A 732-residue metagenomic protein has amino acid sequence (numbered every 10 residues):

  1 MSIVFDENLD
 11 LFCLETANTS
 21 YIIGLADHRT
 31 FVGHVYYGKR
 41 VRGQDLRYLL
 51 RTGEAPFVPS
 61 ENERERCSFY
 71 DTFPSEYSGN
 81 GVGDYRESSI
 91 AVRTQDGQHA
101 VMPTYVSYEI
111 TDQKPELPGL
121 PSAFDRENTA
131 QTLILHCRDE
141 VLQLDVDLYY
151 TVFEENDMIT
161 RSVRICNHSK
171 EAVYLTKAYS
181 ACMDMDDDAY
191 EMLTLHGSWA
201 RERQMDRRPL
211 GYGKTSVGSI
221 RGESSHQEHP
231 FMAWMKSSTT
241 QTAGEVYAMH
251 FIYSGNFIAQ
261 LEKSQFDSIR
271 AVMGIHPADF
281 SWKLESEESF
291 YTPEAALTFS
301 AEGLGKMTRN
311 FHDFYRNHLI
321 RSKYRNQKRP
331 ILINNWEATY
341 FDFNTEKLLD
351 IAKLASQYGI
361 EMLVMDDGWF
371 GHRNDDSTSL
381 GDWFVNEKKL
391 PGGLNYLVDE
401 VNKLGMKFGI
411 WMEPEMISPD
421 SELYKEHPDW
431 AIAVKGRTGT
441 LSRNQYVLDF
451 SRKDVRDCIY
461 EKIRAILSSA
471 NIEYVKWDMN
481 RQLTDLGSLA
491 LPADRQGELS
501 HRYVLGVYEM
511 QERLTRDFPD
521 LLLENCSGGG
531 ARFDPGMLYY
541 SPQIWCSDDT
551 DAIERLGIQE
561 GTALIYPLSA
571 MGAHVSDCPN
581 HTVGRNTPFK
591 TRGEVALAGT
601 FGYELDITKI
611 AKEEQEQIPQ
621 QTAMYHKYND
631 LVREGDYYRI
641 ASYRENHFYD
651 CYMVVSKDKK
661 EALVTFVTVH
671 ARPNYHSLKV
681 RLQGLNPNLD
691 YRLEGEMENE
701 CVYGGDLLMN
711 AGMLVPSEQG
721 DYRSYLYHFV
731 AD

Functional and structural regions predicted by a protein language model:
F5, D10-C13, Y21, F31-E262 (+2 more regions): Polysaccharide-binding surfaces and accessory modules of carbohydrate-active proteins
N18, V163, E287, I333 (+6 more regions): Conserved, mostly hydrophobic/aromatic
D71-P74, G79-E109, K114-E116, T239-N256 (+5 more regions): Glycine-rich, aromatic-flanked loop segments that form ligand/cofactor-binding clefts across common enzyme folds
A100-Y105, W282-A301, Y722-V730: Short Pro-Gly-centered flexible turn/kink motifs
M232, Q241, R644-N686: Carbohydrate-binding surface patches
Y324-E461, Y474: Aromatic-lined carbohydrate-binding/catalytic grooves of carbohydrate-active enzymes
P391-G393, K425-H427, A431-K590, T600 (+2 more regions): Active-site neighborhood of glycoside hydrolase catalytic domains
H670-D732: C-terminal beta-sandwich/jelly-roll accessory domains of carbohydrate-active enzymes
